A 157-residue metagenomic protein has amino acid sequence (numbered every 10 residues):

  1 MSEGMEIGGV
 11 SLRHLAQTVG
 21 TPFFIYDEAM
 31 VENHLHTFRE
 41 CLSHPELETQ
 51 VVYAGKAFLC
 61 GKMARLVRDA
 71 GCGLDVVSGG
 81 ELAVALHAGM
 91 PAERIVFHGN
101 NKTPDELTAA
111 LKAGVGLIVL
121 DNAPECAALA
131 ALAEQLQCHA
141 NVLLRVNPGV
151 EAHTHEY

Functional and structural regions predicted by a protein language model:
M1-N141: A charged N-terminal "starter" segment
L132, P148-Y157: Active-site loop/helix belt of alpha/beta enzymes
H139-E151: Glycine-rich, aromatic-flanked loop segments that form ligand/cofactor-binding clefts across common enzyme folds
